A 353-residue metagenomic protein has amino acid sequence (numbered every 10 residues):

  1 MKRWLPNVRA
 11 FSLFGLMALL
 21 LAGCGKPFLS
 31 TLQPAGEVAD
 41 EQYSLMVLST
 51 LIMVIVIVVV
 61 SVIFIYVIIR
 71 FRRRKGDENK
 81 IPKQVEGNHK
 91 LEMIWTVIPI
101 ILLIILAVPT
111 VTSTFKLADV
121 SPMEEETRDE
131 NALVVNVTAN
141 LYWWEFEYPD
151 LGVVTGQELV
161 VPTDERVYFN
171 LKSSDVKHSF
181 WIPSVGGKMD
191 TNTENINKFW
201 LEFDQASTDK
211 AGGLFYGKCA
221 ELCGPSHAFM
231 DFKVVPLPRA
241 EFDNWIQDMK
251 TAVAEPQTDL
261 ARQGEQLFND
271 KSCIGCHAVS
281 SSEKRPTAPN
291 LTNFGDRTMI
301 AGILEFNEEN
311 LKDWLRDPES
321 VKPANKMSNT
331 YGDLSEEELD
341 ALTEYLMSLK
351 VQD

Functional and structural regions predicted by a protein language model:
K2-T163: Extracytoplasmic entry segments of secretory-pathway proteins
L103, V108, T191-K250, T258 (+1 more regions): Extracellular/periplasmic metallocenter environments
R128-E130, G152-V154, A240-N269, D353: Electrostatic cytochrome c docking/interface patches
G156-L159, G186-D190: Beta-strand-rich interaction surfaces with strong enrichment in secreted/lumenal proteins
C219-A220, G264, D270-S280, L311 (+3 more regions): The canonical Cys-X-X-Cys-His
A220-C223, C276-E283, D296, R316-P318 (+1 more regions): Detector for the c-type heme attachment site
H227-M230, P286-L291, L315-L349: Axial heme c-ligation environment in periplasmic c-type cytochrome domains
D231-E241, A278-K312: Gly/Gly-Pro-rich "capping" loops immediately C-terminal to redox-active cysteine motifs in periplasmic/lumenal
